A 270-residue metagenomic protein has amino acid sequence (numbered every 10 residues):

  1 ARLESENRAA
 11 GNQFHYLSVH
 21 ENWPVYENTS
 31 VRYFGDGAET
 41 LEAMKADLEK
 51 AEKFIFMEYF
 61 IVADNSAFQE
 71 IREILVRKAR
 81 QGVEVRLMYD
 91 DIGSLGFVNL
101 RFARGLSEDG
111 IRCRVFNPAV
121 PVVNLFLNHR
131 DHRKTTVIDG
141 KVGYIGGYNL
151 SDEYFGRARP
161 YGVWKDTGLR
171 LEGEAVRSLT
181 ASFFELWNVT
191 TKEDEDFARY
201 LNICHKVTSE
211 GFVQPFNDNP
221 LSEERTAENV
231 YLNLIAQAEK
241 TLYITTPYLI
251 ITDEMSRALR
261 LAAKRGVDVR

Functional and structural regions predicted by a protein language model:
A1-N229, N233, Q237, L261: N-terminal localization/anchoring segments of enzymes in phospholipid and broader phosphate metabolism
Y59, N217, T246-Y248, D253: Active-site proximal loops enriched in glycine and acidic residues that flank catalytic Cys/His/Asp and coordinate
A238-E239, Y248-R270: Helical hairpin unit composed of two closely spaced alpha helices linked by a short loop
